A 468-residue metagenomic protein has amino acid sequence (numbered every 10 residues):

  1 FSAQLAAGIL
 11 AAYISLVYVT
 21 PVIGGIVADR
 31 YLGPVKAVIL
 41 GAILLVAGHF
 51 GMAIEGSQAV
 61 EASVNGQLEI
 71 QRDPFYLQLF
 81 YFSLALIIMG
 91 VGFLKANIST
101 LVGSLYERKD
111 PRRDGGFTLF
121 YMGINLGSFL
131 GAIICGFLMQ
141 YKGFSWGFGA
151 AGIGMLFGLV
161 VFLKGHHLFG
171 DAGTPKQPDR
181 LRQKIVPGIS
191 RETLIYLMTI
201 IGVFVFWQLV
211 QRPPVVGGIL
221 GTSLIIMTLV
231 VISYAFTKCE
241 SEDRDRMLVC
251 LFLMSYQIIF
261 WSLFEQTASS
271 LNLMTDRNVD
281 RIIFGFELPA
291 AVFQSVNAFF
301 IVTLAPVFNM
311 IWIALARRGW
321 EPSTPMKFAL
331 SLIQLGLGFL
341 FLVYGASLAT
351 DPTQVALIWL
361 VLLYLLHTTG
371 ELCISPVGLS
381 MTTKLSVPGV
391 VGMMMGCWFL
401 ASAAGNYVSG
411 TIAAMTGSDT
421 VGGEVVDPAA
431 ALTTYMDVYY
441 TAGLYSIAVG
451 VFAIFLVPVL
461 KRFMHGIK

Functional and structural regions predicted by a protein language model:
F1-S15, R112-L119, P214-T222, L248-L251 (+7 more regions): Loop-to-transmembrane helix entry
L10-D29, V46, S295-M310, L400 (+2 more regions): Central cavity-lining transmembrane alpha-helices of secondary-active solute carriers, predominantly the Major
L16-V17, R112-Q140, G147-F162, L197 (+2 more regions): Glycine-rich segments within core transmembrane alpha-helices of 12-TM secondary carriers
V19, K164, G221-Y234, F286-R318 (+1 more regions): Transmembrane alpha-helices of Major Facilitator/SLC transporters
V27-Y31, I134-K142, I311-W312, I412-V421: Interfacial helix-cap and linker-helix signal at transmembrane-aqueous boundaries of multi-pass secondary transporters
R30-V46, E61, D243-R244, A314-I333: Cytoplasmic membrane-interface "Motif A"-like loop-to-helix N-cap segments of 12-TM Major Facilitator Superfamily
G41-F75, A329-P352: C-terminal ends and interior cores of transmembrane alpha-helices in multi-pass membrane transporters/permeases
R108-K109, G136-N272, R277-I282, F308 (+3 more regions): Intracellular loop-helix junctions on the cytosolic face of multi-pass helical membrane proteins
